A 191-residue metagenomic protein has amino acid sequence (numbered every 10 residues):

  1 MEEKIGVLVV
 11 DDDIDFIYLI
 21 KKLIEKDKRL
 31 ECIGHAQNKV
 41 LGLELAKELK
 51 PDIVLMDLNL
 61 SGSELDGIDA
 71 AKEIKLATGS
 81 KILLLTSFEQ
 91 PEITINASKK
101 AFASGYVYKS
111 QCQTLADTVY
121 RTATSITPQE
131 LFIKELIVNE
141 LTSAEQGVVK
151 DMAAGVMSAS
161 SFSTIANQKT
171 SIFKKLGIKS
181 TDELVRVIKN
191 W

Functional and structural regions predicted by a protein language model:
E2-F16, I20-I24: Conserved acidic segment of CheY-like receiver
D11, D57-N59: Active-site residues of response regulator receiver
K21, H35-I53: Acidic, metal-coordinating helix/loop segments flanking the phosphotransfer/catalytic sites of two-component signaling
E44, L65-T78, N96: Short amphipathic alpha-helix used as the core "switch/output" element in two-component signaling
L85-T86: Hydrophobic/aromatic residues positioned on beta-strands within the core alpha/beta folds
P91-T94, S110-Y120: C-terminal output helix
F132-T170, K174-K175: Helix-turn-helix DNA-binding segment
T170-W191: Basic, Lys/Arg-enriched C-terminal extension of HTH/homeodomain DNA-binding domains
